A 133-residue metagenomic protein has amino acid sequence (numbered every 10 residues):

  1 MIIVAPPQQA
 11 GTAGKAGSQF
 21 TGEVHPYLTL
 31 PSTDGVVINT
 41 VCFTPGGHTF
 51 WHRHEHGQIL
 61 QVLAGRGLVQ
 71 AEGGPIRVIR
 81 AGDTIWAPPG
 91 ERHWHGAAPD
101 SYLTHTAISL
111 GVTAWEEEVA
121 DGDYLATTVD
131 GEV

Functional and structural regions predicted by a protein language model:
M1-V36, W115-V133: A short, N-terminal "cap"/entry segment at the start of jelly-roll beta-barrel domains of the cupin/DSBH fold
E23, N39-H54, P89: Conserved short histidine dyad/triad with adjacent acidic residue
C42-T44, R53-Q70, I108-G111: Short, conserved beta-strand element in jelly-roll/cupin
I59, W86, D100-V119: A short hydrophobic beta-strand segment most commonly corresponding to one strand of the jelly-roll/cupin
G73-G90: Short acidic-glycine-tyrosine-enriched beta hairpin
G96-A98: Asparagine-centered strand-capping/turn motif at beta-strand->loop junctions
